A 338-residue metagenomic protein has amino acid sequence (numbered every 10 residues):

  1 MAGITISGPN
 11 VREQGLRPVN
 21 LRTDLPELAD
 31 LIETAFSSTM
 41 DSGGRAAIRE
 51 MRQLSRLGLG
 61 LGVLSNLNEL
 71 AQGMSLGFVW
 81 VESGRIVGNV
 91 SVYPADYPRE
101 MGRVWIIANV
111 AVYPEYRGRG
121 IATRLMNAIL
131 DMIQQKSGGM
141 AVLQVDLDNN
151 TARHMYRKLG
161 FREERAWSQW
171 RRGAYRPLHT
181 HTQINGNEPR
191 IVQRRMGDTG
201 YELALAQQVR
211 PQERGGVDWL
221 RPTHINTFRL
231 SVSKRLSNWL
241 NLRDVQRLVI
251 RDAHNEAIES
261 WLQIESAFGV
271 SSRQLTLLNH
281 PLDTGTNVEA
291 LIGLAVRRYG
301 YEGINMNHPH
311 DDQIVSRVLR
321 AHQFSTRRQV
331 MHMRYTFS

Functional and structural regions predicted by a protein language model:
E13-G43, P189-V217: A short beta-loop-alpha structural element at the N-terminal edge of CoA-dependent acyl/N-acetyltransferase catalytic
F36-E82, I86, G216-V245: Active-site rim helix/loop that mediates acceptor-substrate recognition in acyltransferases
S75-V79, R85-P94, I106, A111 (+2 more regions): Conserved beta-strand in the GNAT
V81, Y93-A95, I107-R117, Q274-N287: A short, internal acetyl-CoA/4′-phosphopantetheine-binding micro-motif in the GNAT/acyltransferase core
N109-V112, G118-D131, H154-K158, D283-R297: Conserved acetyl-CoA-binding loop-helix of GNAT-fold acetyltransferases
T123, L147-R165, H310-R328: Conserved active-site alpha-helix within GNAT-family acetyltransferase domains
I133-D146, Y299-H310: Conserved GNAT acetyl-CoA-binding A-motif
Q144, R162-R176, S325-T336: Conserved catalytic-core motifs of GNAT/GCN5-like acyltransferases
